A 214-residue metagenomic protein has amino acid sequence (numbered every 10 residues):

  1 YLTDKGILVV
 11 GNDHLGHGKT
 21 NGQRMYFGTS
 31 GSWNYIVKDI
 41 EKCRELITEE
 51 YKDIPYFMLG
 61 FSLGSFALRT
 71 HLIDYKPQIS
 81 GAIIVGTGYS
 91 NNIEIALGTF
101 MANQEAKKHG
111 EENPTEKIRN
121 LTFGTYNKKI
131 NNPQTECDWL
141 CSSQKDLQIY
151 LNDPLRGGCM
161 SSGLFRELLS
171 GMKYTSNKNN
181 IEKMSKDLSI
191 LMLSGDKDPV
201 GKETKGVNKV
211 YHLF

Functional and structural regions predicted by a protein language model:
Y1-R24: Conserved alpha/beta-hydrolase
V37-I54: Conserved acidic catalytic loop of the alpha/beta-hydrolase fold
Y56-S62: Conserved alpha/beta-hydrolase "nucleophile elbow" surrounding the catalytic nucleophile
T70-L155: Alpha/beta-hydrolase-fold enzymes
R156, M160-I181: Active-site nucleophile elbow and catalytic-triad environment of alpha/beta-hydrolase enzymes
M184-I190: Short, proline-enriched alpha-helix->beta-strand connector loops that line the catalytic pocket of alpha/beta-hydrolase
M192-S194: Short beta-strand/loop motif that positions the catalytic acidic residue of the alpha/beta-hydrolase fold
P199-K209: Conserved alpha/beta-hydrolase "acid-adjacent" motif
